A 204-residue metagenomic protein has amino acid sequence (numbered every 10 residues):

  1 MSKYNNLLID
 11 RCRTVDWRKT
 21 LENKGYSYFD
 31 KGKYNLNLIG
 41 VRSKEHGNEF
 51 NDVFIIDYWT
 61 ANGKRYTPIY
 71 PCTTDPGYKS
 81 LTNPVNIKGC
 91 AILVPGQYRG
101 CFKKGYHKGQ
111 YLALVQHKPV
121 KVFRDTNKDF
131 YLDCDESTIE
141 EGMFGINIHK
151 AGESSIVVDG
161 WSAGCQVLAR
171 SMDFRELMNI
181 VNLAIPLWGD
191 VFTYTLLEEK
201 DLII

Functional and structural regions predicted by a protein language model:
M1-D159, D173-A184, W188-F192, L197-D201: Cell wall/extracellular polymer interaction/catalysis modules
S162: Residues immediately within or flanking Cys/His clusters that coordinate Zn2+ in small zinc-binding modules
L168-S171: Soluble non-cytosolic domains of exported or imported proteins
